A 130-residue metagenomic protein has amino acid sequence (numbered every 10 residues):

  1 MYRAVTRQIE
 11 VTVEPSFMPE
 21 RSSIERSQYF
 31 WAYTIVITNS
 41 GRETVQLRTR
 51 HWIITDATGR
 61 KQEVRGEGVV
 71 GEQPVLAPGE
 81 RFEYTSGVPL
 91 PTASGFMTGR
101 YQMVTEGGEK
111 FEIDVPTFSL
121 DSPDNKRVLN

Functional and structural regions predicted by a protein language model:
M1-S27: Low-complexity, acidic Ser/Thr/Pro/Gly-rich terminal tails and inter-domain linkers that flank the onset of structured
I9, V45, Q62, E109-I113: Short beta-strand segments
S23, E43-T44, P91-G95: Short glycine/serine/proline-enriched coil/turn segments at secondary-structure junctions
Q28-T34, M97-T98: Short, solvent-exposed loop/turn segments enriched in Ser/Thr/Gly
I37-G41: Asparagine-centered strand-capping/turn motif at beta-strand->loop junctions
E43-Q62, M103: Short acidic, flexible loop segments centered on an aromatic residue
Q62-S94: Intrinsically disordered, low-complexity Pro/Gly/Ser/Thr-rich segments with frequent PxxP/GP/PP motifs and embedded
P89-N130: Terminal connector regions
